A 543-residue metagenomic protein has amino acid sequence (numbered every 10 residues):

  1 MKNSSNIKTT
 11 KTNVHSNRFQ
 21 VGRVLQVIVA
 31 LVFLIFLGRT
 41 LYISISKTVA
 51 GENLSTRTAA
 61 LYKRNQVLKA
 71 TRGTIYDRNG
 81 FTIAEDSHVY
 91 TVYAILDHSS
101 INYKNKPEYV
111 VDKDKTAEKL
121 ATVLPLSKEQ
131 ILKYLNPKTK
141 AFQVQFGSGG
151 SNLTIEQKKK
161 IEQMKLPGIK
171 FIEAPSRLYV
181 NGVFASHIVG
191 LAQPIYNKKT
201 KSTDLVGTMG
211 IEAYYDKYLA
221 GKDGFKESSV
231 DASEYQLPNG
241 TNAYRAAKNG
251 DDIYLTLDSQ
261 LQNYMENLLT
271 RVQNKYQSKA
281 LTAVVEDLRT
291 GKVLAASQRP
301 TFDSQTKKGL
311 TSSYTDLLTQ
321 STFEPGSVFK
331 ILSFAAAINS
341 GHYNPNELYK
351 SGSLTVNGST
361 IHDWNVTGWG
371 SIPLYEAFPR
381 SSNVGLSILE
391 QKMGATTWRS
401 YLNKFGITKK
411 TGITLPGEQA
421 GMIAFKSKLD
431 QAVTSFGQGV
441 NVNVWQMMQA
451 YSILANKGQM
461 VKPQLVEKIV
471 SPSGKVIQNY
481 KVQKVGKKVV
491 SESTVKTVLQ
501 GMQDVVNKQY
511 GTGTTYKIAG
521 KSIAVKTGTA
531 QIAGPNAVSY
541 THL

Functional and structural regions predicted by a protein language model:
M1-Q305, R399-K404: Periplasmic/cell-envelope proteins involved in peptidoglycan metabolism and beta-lactam response
K2, A84, D231-T241, L281-G326 (+1 more regions): Beta-lactam-recognizing serine transpeptidase/beta-lactamase-like catalytic domain environment
